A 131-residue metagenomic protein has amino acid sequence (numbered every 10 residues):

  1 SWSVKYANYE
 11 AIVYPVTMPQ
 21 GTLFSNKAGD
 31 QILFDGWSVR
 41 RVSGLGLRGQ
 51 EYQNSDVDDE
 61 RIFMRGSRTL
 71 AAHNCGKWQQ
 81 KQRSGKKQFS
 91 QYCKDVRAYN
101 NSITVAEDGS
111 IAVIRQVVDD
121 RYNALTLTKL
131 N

Functional and structural regions predicted by a protein language model:
S1-N131: Acidic, serine/threonine-rich low-complexity disordered tracts
